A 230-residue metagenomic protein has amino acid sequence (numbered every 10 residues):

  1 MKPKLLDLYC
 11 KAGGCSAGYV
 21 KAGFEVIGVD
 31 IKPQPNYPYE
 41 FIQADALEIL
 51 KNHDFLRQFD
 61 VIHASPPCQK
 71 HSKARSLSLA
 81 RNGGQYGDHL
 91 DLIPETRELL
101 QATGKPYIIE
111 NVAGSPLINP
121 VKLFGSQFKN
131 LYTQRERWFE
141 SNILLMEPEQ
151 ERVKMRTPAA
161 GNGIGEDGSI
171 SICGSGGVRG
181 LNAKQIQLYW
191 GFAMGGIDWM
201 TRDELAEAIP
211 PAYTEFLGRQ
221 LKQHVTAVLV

Functional and structural regions predicted by a protein language model:
M1-K4, G13, V225-V230: Enriched but not universal
K4-L50, H63: SAM cofactor-binding core of SAM-dependent methyltransferases, primarily the Rossmann-like beta-alpha-beta module
L8, D30, E40-Q43, I49-V61 (+1 more regions): Class I S-adenosyl-L-methionine
